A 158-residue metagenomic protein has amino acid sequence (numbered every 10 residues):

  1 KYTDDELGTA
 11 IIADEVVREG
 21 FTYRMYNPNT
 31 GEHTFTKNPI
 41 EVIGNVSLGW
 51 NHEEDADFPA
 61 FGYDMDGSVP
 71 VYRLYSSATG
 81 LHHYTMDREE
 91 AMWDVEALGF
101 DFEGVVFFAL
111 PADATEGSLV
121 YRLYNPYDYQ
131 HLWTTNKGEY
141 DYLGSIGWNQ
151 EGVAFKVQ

Functional and structural regions predicted by a protein language model:
K1-Q158: Extracellular glycan-binding segments that recognize GlcNAc-based cell-wall polysaccharides
